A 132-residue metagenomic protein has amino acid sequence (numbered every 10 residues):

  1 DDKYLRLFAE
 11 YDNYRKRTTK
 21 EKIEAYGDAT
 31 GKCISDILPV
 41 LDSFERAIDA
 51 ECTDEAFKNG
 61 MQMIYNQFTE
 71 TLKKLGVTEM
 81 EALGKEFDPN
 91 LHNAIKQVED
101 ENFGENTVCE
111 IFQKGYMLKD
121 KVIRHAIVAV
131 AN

Functional and structural regions predicted by a protein language model:
D1-P39, E45: Charge-rich, N-proximal long alpha-helical rod segments
S43-N132: Structured alpha/beta interaction-core segments
